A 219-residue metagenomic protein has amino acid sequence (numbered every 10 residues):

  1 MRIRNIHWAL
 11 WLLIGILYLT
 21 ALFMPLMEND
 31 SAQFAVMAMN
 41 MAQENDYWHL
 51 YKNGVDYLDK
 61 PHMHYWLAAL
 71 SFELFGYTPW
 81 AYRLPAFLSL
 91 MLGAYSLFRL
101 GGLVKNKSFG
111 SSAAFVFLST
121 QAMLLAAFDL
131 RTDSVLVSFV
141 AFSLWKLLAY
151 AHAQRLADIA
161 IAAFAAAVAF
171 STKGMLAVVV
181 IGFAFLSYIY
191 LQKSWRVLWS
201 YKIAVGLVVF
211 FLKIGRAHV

Functional and structural regions predicted by a protein language model:
M1-H218: Membrane-integral, polyisoprenol-dependent glycosyltransferases of the GT-C/oligosaccharyltransferase superfamily
